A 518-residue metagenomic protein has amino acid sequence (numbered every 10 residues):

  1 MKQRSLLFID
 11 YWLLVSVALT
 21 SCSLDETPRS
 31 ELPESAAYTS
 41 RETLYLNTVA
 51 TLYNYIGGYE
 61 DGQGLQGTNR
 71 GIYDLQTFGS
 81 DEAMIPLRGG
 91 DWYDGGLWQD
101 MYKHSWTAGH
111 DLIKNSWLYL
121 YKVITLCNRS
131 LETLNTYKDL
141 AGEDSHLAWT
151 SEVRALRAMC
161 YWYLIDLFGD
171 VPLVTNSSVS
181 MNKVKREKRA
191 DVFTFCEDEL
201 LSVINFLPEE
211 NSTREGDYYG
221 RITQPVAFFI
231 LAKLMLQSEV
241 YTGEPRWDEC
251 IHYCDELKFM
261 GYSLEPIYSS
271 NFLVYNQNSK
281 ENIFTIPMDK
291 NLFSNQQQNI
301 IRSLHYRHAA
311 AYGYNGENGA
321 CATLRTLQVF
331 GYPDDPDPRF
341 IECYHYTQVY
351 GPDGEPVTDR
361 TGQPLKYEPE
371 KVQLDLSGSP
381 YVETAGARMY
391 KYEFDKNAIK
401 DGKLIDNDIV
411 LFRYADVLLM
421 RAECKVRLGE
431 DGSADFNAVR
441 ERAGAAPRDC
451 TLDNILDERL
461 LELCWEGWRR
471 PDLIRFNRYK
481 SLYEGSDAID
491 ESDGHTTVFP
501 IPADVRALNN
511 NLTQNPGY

Functional and structural regions predicted by a protein language model:
M1-E31: Bacterial Sec-dependent N-terminal signal peptides
S21-L24, L120-Y121, F195, Y218 (+5 more regions): Long, intrinsically disordered, low-complexity segments
C22-T77, L508-Y518: Membrane-proximal, proline-rich intrinsically disordered regions
S35-T39, T43, G62-L87, V174 (+5 more regions): Short, surface-exposed recognition loops and adjoining beta-strand edges that mediate ligand/DNA contacts, enriched
E42-A50, N54-E60, G64, G89-F168 (+3 more regions): Conserved, well-structured interaction surfaces
Y93-H104, G331-R413: Flexible, polar/acidic helix-loop-strand segments at domain edges
K280, I286-L374, D431: Glycine-rich, aromatic-lined ligand/substrate-binding cores of catalytic and carbohydrate-binding domains
